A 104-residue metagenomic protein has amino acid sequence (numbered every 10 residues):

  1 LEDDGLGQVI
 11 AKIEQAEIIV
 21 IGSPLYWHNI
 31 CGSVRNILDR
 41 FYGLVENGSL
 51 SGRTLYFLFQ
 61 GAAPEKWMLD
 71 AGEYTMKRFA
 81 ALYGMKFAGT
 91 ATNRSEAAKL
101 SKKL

Functional and structural regions predicted by a protein language model:
E2-Y83: Helix-loop-strand module that forms the ligand-binding subsite of alpha/beta enzymes
M76-L100, L104: A charged, well-structured terminal subsegment
